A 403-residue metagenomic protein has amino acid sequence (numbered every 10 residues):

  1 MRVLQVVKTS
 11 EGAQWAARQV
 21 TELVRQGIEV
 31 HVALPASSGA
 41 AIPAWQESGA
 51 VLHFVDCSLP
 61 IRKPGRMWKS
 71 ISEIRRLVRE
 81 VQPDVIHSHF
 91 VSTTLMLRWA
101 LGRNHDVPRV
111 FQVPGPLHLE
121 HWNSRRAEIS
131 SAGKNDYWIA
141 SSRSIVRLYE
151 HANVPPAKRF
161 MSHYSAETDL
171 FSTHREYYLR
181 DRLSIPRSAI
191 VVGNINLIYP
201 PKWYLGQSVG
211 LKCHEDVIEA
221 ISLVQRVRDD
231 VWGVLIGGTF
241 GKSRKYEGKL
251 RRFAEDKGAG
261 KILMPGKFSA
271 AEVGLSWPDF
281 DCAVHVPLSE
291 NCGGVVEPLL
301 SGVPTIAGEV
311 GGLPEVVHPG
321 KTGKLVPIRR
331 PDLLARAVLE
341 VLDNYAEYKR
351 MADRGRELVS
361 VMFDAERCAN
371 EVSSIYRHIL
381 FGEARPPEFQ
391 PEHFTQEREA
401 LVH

Functional and structural regions predicted by a protein language model:
L4, P186-K212, I218-I221: Conserved donor-binding/catalytic core segment of Leloir-type glycosyltransferases
V78, K267-F268, L275-F280: Short alpha-helical donor nucleotide-sugar binding micro-motif in glycosyltransferases
S88-T94, V113: Short His-centered aromatic/hydrophobic patch
S172-I185: A short helix/loop element that forms part of the nucleotide-sugar donor recognition site in Leloir-type
G237, E247-F268: Nucleotide-activated donor-binding/catalytic signature segment of Leloir-type glycosyltransferases, i.e., the conserved
P278-N291, V303: Acidic donor-binding loop of glycosyltransferase active sites
P319-G320, K324-P331, E340-A346: Conserved acidic donor-binding segment of nucleotide-sugar-dependent glycosyltransferases
L333, E340, E347-M362, C368-S374 (+1 more regions): A short, well-ordered alpha-helix in the C-terminal region of glycosyltransferases
